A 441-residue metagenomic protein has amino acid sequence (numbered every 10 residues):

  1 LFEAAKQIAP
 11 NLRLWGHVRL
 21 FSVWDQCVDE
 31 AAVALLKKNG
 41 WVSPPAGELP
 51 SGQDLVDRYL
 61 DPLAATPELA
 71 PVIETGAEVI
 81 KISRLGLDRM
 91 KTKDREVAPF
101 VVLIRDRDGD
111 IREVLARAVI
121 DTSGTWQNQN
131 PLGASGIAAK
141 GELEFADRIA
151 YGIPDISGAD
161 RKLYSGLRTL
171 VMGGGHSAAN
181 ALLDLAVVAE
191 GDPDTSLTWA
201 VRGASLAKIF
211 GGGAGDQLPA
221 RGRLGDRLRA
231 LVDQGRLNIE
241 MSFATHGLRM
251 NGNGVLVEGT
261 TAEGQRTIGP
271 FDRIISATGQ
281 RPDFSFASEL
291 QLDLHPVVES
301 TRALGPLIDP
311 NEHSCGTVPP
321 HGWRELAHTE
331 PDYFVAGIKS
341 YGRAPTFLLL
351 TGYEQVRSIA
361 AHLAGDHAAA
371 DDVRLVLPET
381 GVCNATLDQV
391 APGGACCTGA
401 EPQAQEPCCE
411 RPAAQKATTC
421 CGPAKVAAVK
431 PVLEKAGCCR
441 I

Functional and structural regions predicted by a protein language model:
A4, G174, R202, I338: Cofactor-binding loop segments of dinucleotide-utilizing enzymes, especially the Rossmann-like FAD- and NAD(P)+-binding
K6-Y59, K140, Y151-G158, L197-P219 (+1 more regions): Glycine-rich active-site loop/strand segments that organize a redox cofactor
V42-N128, I239, H246-G259, P270-R273: Feature captures the FAD/FMN-dependent oxidoreductase FAD-binding
G52, D121-G191, L197, V298-P306 (+1 more regions): Glycine-rich dinucleotide-binding loop and its adjacent helix/turn
G76, S165-R168, S242: Phosphate-coordination loops involved in phosphoryl transfer and adenosine-cofactor binding
K81, P99, A186-P296, A361 (+1 more regions): A Rossmann-like FAD-binding core segment of flavoenzymes
R281, P296-R411, K416-P423, A428-I441: C-terminal, flexible cofactor-proximal segment of oxidoreductases
